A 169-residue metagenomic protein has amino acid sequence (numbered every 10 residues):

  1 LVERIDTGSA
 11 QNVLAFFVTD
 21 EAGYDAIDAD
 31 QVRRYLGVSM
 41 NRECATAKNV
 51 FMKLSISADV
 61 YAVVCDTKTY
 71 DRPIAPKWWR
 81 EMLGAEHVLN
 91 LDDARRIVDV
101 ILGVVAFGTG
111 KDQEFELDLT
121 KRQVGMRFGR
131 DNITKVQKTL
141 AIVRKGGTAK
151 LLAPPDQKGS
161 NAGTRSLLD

Functional and structural regions predicted by a protein language model:
L1-D169: Acidic, low-complexity intrinsically disordered regions
